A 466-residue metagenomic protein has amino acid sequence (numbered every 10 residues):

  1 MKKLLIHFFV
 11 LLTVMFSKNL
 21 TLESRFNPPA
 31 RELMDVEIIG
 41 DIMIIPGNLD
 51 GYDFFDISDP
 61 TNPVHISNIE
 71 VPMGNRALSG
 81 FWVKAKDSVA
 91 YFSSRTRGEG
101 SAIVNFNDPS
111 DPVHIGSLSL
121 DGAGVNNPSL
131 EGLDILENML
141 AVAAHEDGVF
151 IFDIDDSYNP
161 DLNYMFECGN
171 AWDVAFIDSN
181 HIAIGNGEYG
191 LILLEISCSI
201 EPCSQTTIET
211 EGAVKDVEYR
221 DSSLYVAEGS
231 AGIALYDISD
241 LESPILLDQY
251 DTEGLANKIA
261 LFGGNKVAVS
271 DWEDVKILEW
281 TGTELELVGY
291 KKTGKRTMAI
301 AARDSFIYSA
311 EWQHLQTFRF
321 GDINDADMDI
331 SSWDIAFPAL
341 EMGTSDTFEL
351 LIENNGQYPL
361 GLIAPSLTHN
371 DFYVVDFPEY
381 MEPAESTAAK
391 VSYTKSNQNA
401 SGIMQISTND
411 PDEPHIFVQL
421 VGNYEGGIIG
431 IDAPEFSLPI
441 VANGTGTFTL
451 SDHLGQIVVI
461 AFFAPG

Functional and structural regions predicted by a protein language model:
L5-S17: Hydrophobic h-region of N-terminal signal peptides that target proteins for export in Gram-negative bacteria
K18-I323: Feature marking well-ordered beta-strand scaffolds used for ligand recognition
G282, L367-F372, V441-N443: Change "in extracellular beta-sheet-rich domains … of secreted and cell-surface proteins" to "in beta-sheet-rich domains
D322-I428: Feature for long, exposed domains in two main contexts
V421-S451: N-terminal "domain-start" segment that seeds a small globular fold
F448-G466: Short active-site neighborhood of thiol/selenol oxidoreductases, capturing the structured segment around
